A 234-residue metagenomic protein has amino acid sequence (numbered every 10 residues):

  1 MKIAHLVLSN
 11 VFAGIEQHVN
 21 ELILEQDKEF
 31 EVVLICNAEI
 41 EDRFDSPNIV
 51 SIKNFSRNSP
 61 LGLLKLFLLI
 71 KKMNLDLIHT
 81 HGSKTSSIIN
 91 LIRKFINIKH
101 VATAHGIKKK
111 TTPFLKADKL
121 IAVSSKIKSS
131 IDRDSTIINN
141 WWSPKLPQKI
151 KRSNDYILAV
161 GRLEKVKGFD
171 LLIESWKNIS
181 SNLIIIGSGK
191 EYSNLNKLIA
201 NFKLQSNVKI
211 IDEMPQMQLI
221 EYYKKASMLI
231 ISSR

Functional and structural regions predicted by a protein language model:
A4, K149-K167, I173-S180, I184: Conserved donor-binding/catalytic core segment of Leloir-type glycosyltransferases
H5-G62, L69, E191: N-terminal strand-loop element at the rim of the active site of nucleotide-sugar-dependent glycosyltransferases
L8-V11, V160-F169, G189-K190, M214: Short donor-sugar binding/catalytic loops of nucleotide-sugar-dependent glycosyltransferases, especially enzymes
I70, E213-M214, E221-A226: Short alpha-helical donor nucleotide-sugar binding micro-motif in glycosyltransferases
T80-S86, A104: Short His-centered aromatic/hydrophobic patch
K116-P147: Donor nucleotide-sugar binding/catalytic pocket of nucleotide-sugar-dependent glycosyltransferases
N196-M217: Nucleotide-activated donor-binding/catalytic signature segment of Leloir-type glycosyltransferases, i.e., the conserved
K224-R234: Acidic donor-binding loop of glycosyltransferase active sites
